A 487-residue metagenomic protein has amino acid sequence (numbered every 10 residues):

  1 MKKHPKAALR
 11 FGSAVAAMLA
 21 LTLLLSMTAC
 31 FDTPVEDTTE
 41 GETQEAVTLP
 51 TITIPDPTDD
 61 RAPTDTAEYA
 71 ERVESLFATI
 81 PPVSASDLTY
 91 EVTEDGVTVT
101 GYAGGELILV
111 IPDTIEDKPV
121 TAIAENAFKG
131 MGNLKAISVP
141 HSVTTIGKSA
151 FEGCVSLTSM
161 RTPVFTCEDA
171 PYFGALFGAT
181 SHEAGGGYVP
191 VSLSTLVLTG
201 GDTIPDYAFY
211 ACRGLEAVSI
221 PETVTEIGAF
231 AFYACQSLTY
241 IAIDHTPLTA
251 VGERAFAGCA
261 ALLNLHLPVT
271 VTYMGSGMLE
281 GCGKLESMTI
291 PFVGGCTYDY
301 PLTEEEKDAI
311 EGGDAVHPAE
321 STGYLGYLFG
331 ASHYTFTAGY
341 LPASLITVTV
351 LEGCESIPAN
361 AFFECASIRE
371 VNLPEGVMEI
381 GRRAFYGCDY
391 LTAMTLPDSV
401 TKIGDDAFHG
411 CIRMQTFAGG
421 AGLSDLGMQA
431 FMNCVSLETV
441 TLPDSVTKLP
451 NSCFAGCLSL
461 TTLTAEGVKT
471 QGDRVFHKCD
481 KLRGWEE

Functional and structural regions predicted by a protein language model:
M1-K3: N-terminal Lys/Arg-rich, disordered targeting/topogenic segments
A7-T22: Sec-dependent N-terminal signal peptides
S26-A29: C-terminal motif of bacterial Sec signal peptides marking the signal peptidase cleavage site
F31-D37, G41-E487: Solvent-exposed loop and capping/linker segments of extracellular ligand-binding repeat ectodomains
